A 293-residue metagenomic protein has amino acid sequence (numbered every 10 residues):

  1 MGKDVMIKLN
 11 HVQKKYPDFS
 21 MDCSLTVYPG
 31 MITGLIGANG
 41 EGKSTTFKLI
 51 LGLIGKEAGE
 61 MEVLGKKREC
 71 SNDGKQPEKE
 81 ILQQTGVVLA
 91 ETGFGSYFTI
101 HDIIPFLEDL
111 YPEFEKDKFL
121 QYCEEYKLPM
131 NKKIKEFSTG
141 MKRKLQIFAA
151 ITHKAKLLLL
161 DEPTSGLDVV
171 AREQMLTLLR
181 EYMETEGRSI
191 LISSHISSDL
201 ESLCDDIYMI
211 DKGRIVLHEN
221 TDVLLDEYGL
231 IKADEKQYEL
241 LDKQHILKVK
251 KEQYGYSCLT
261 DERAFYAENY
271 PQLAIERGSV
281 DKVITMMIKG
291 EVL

Functional and structural regions predicted by a protein language model:
I36-A38: The feature captures the beta-strand-to-loop junction immediately N-terminal to the Walker
E41, V169-A171: Helix N-cap at the start of a conserved alpha-helix in ABC-type nucleotide-binding domains
L51: Helix-to-loop junction immediately C-terminal to a conserved catalytic motif
G59-I81: Conserved ABC transporter NBD signature motif
Q83, V87-Q146: ABC-family P-loop ATPase nucleotide-binding domains
L158-E162: Catalytic Walker B motif of ABC-type/P-loop ATPase nucleotide-binding domains
L176-T260: ABC transporter nucleotide-binding domain
K248-L293: C-terminal coupling/interaction segments
